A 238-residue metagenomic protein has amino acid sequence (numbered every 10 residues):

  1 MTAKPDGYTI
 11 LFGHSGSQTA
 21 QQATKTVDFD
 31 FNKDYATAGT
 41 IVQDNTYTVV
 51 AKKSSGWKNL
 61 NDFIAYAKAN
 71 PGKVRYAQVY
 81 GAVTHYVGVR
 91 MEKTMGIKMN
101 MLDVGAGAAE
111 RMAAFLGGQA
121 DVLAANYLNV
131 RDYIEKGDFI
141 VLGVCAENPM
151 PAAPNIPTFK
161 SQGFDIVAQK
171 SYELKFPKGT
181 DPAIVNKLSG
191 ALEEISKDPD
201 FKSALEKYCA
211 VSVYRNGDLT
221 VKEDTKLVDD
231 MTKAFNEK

Functional and structural regions predicted by a protein language model:
M1-D6, A67-K68, V89-T94, A109-L123 (+2 more regions): Short helices/loops that flank or line small-molecule/ion binding pockets
T2-T9, A23-E110, F159, S171-A204: Hinge/capping helix and adjacent helix->loop/strand transition within the periplasmic-binding protein
G7-F12, T48, D121-V122, V141: Short, Asp-centered acidic motifs that coordinate Mg2+ and/or phosphate in catalytic or ligand-binding sites
S15-D28, V89-T94, V122-N155: A ligand-binding cleft/hinge motif common to bilobed small-molecule-binding domains
N129-K197, K222, K226: C-terminal lobe and pocket-closing loops of periplasmic/extracytoplasmic Venus-flytrap solute-binding proteins
S203-N216: Short helix/strand-capping connector loops at secondary-structure junctions
N216-K238: Extracellular/periplasmic bilobal clamshell ligand-binding domains
